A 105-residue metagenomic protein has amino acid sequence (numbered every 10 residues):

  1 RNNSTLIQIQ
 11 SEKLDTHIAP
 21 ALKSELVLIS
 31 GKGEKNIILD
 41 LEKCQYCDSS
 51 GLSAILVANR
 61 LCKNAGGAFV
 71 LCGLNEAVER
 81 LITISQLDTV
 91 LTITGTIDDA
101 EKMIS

Functional and structural regions predicted by a protein language model:
R1-N2, K32: Short, flexible turn/loop "capping" segments at secondary-structure junctions
N3-Q10: Short, aliphatic-rich beta-strand segments
K13-L91: Amphipathic alpha-helical interaction surfaces in cytosolic regulatory modules
E76, D98-D99: Acidic phosphotransfer microenvironment of two-component signaling modules
T92-T96: Short acidic-hydrophobic, aromatic-tinged amphipathic segments that line or gate anion-handling sites
